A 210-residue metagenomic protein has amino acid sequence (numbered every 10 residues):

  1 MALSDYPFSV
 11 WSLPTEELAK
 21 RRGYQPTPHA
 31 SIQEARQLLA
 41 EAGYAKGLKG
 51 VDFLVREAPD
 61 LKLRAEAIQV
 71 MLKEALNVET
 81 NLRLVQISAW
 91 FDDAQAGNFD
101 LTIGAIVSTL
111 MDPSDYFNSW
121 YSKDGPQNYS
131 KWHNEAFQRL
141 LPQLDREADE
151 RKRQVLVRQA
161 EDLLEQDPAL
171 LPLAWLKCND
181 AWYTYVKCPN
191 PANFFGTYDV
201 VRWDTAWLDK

Functional and structural regions predicted by a protein language model:
M1-E17, P59-M71, F91-K210: Detector for C-terminal structural segments
I32-D52: Immediate post-signal peptide segment of exported/extracytoplasmic ligand-binding proteins
L48-E57, N81: Short, well-ordered beta-strand elements
V51-D52, R83-D92, C178: Acidic/histidine-enriched alpha-helical segments
L54-A58, V85, E147: Short strand-loop junctions, especially beta-strand C-caps/beta-turns that link beta-sheets to coils or alpha-helices
I68-L82: Short alpha-helix C-terminal cap/hinge motif
N81, V85, I103-A105: Short beta-strand and adjacent tight-turn residues that come in two discontinuous sequence segments and form the edges
